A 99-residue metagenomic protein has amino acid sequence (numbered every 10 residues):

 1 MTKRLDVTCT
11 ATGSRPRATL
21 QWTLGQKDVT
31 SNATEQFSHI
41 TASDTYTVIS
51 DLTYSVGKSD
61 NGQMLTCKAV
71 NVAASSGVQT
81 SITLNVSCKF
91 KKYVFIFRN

Functional and structural regions predicted by a protein language model:
K3-V7: Structural beta-strand segments of beta-rich domains
A11-G13, N71: Short solvent-exposed capping/turn motifs at the termini of beta-strands
G13-Q26: Solvent-exposed loop segments of extracellular immunoglobulin-like
P16-R17, S31, T47: Short acidic/polar alpha-helix capping motifs at helix-coil junctions
L24-S31, N71, I82-N99: Flexible inter-domain hinge/linker segments at boundaries of tandem extracellular adhesion modules
T34-L84: Extracellular beta-strand/loop-rich beta-sandwich domains predominantly from IgSF
